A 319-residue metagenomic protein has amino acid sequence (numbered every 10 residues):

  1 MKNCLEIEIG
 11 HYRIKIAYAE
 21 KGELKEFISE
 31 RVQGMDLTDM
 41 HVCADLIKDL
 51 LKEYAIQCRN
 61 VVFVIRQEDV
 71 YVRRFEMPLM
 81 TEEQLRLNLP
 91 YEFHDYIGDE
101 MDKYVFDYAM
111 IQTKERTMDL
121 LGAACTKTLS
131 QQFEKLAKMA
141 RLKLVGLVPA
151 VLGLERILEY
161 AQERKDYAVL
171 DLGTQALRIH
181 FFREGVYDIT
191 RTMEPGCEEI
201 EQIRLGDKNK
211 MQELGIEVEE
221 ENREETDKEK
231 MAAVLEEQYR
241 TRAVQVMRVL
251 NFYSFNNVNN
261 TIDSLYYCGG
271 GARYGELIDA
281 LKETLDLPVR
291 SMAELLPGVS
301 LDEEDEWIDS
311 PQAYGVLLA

Functional and structural regions predicted by a protein language model:
M1-E30, V61-R66, L158-E199, R204: Gly/Thr-rich phosphate-binding beta-strand-loop-beta motif of the actin/hexokinase/Hsp70
E26-E53, D227-V234, E304-D305: N-terminal phosphate-binding loop and adjacent alpha-helix
I56-E68, A137, K143-G146, N257-G270: Short glycine-rich phosphate-binding loop at a beta-alpha junction
R66-Q162, E294-G298: Active-site neighborhood for divalent-cation/phosphate handling
S130-G153, V186-M231: Glycine-rich phosphate-binding loop plus the immediately following alpha-helix
I203-S264, G271: Adenine-nucleotide phosphate-binding core of ATP-dependent small-molecule kinases
T261-L287: Glycine-rich phosphate-binding loops at beta-strand->alpha-helix junctions
R290-A319: Glycine-rich phosphate-binding/hydrolytic loop that grips phosphoryl groups
